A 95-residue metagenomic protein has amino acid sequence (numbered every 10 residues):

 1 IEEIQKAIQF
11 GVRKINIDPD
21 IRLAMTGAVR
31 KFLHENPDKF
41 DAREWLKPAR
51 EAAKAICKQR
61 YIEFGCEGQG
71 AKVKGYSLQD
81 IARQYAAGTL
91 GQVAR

Functional and structural regions predicted by a protein language model:
E3-R95: C-terminal alpha-helical cap/extension of soluble enzyme domains
